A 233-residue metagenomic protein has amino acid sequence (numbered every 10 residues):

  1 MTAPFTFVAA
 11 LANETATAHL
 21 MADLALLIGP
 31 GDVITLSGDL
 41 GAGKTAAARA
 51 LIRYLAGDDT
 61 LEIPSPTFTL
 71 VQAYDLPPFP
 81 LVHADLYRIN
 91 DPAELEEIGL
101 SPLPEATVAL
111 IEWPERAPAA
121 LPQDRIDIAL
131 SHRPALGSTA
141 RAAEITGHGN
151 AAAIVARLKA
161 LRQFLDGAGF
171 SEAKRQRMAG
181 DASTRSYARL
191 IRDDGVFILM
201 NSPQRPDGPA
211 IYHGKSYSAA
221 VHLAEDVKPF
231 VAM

Functional and structural regions predicted by a protein language model:
T2-D23: N-terminal pre-Walker A segment at the start of P-loop NTPase domains
F7, S101-L161: Short phosphate-coordinating micro-motif centered on Lys-Gly-acidic
A25-G31: Phosphate-binding P-loop
V33-T35: Short hydrophobic/aromatic beta-strand immediately N-terminal to the Walker A/P-loop
S37-D39: P-loop (Walker A) phosphate-binding loop of NTP-binding proteins
K44: Conserved lysine of the Walker
I63, T67, V71-W113: Conserved nucleotide-sensing/catalytic segment adjacent to the nucleotide-binding pocket in NTP-handling enzymes
T146-M233: Conserved NTP-binding catalytic cores of kinases and kinase-like/nucleotidyltransferase enzymes across multiple kinase
